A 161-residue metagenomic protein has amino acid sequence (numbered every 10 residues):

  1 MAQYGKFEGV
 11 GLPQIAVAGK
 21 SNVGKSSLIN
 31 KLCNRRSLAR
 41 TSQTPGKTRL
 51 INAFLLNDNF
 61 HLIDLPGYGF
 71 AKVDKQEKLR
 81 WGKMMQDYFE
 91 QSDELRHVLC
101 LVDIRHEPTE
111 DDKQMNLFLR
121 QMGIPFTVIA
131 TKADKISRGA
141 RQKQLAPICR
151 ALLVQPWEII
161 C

Functional and structural regions predicted by a protein language model:
M1-K6, D134-C161: Canonical P-loop GTPase G-domain recognition
M1-Q76: Conserved G1/Walker A P-loop phosphate-binding module
G11, S37, L50, H61 (+5 more regions): Helical mechanochemical/support elements of P-loop NTPase systems and associated helical scaffolds
V17-G24, I29, N52-N59, E94-H97 (+4 more regions): Structured catalytic cores of enzymes that bind and process phosphorylated ligands/cofactors
K25, D64, D103, D112 (+1 more regions): Acidic active-site catalytic centers that drive phospho-/nucleotidyl reactions and related ester hydrolyses
L32-R36, F89, L152: Hydrophobic aliphatic residues
G69-K72, E107-E110, K135-A140: Switch/connector loops and helix/strand junctions flanking conserved nucleotide-binding motifs in nucleotide-processing
Q76-H106, N116-I129: Inter-motif core of Ras-like GTPase G domains
